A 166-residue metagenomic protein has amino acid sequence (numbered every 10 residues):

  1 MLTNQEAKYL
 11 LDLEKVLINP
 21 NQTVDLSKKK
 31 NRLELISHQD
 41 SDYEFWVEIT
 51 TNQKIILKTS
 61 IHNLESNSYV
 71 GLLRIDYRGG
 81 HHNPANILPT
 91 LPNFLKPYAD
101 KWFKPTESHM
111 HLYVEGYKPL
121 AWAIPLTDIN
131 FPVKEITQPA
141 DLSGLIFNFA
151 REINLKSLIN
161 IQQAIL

Functional and structural regions predicted by a protein language model:
M1-I56: Charge-rich, low-complexity N-terminal segments
N4, N19-N21, N31, N52 (+8 more regions): Detector for Asparagine
E6, D40-D42, R74, D100 (+2 more regions): Generic intrinsically disordered, low-complexity segments enriched for polar/acidic and small residues
K8, K15, K28-K30, K54 (+6 more regions): Context-gated lysine
P20, L26-K28, S37-H38, I49-T51 (+8 more regions): Surface-exposed beta-strand edges and flanking loops
E44-I49, Y69-G80, W122-D141, L145-I146: Short amphipathic beta-strand/extended segments with alternating polar/hydrophobic composition
S60, E65-A123: An exposed acidic His-Trp-rich patch
P132-L166: Acidic, proline/glycine-rich low-complexity IDRs
